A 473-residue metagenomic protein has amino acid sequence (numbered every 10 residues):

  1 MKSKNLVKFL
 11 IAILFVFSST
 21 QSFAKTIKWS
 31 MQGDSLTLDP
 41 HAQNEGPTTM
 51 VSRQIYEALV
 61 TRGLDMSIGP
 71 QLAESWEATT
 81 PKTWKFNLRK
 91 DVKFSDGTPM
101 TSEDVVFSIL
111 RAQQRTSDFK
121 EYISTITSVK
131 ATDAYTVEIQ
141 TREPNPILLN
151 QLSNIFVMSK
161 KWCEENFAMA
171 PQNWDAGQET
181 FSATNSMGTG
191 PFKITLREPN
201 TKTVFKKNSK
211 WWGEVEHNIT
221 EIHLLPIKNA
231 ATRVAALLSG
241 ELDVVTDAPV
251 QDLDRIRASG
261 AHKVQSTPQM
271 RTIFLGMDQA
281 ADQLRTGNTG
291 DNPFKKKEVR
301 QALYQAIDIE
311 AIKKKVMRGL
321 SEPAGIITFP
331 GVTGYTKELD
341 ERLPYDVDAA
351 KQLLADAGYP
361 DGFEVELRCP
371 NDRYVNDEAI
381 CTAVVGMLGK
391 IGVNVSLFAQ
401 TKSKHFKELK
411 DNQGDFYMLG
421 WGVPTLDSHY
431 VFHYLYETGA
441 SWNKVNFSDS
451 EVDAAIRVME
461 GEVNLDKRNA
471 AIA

Functional and structural regions predicted by a protein language model:
M1-L10: Bacterial N-terminal signal peptides that target proteins for export
F9-S18: Bacterial N-terminal signal peptides
T20-A24: Sec/Tat signal peptide C-region and signal peptidase I cleavage site
S30-T80, L110, M187-T189: N-terminal lobe/hinge region of extracytoplasmic solute-binding protein
D34-T49, L72, T98, L148-V157 (+3 more regions): A structural "hinge/loop" feature
T61-L64, R89-K120, S128-K130, A183 (+2 more regions): Extracytoplasmic/periplasmic ligand-capture domains
E77, E121-P171: Surface-exposed binding/hinge segments that line and control ligand-binding clefts or catalytic entry sites
F86-K90, Y135-N145, V204-K207: Short, hydrophobic/aromatic-enriched beta-strand segments in well-ordered soluble domains
